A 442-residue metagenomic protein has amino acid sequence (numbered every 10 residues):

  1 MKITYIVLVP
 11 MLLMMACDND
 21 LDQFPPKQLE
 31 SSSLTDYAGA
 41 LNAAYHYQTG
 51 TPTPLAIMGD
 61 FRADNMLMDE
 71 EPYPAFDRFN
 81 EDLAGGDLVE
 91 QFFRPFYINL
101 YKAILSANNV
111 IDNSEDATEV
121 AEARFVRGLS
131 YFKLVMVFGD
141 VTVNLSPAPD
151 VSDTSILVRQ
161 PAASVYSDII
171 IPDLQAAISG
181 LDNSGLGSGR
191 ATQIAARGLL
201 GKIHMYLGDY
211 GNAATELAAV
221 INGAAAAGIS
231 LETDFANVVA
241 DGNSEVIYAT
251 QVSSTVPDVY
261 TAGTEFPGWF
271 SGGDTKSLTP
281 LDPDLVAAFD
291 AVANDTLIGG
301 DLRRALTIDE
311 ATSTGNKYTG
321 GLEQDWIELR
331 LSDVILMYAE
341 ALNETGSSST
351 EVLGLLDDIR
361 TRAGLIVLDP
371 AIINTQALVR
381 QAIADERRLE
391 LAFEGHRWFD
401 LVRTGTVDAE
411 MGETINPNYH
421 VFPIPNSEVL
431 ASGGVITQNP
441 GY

Functional and structural regions predicted by a protein language model:
C17-G59, N418, F422-Y442: Membrane-proximal, proline-rich intrinsically disordered regions
K27-T35, P54-Y73, V141-P147, L181-G263 (+1 more regions): Short, surface-exposed recognition loops and adjoining beta-strand edges that mediate ligand/DNA contacts, enriched
P72-F138, Q160-V165, L174-S188, Y318-L329 (+3 more regions): Conserved, well-structured interaction surfaces
A75, N80-G85, V89, P95 (+2 more regions): Flexible, polar/acidic helix-loop-strand segments at domain edges
V137, Y210, S348-S349: TPR-repeat structural position
N222-S313, V379: Extended ligand-binding clefts on enzyme/binding-domain cores
